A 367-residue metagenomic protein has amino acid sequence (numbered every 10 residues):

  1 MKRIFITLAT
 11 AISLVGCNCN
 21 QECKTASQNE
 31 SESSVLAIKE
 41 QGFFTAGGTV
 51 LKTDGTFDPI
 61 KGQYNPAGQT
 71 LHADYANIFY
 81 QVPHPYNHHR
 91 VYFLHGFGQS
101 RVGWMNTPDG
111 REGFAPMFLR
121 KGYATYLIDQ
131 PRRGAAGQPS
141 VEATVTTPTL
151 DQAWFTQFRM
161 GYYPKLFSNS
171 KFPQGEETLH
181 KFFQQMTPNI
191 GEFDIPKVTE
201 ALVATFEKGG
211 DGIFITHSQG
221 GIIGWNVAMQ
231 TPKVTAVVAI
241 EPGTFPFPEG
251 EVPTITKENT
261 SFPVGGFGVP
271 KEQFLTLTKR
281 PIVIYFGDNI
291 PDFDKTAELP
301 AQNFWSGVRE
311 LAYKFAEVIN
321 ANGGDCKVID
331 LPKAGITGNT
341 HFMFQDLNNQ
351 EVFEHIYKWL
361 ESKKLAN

Functional and structural regions predicted by a protein language model:
V15-N18: C-terminal motif of bacterial Sec signal peptides marking the signal peptidase cleavage site
N29-Y86: N-terminal cap/lid segment of alpha/beta-hydrolase-fold proteins
P85-M160, D294, E298-Q302: Short, surface-exposed "cap/lid" segments of acyl-processing enzymes
E192-G212: Conserved acidic catalytic loop of the alpha/beta-hydrolase fold
I215-G224: Gly/Ala-rich beta-loop-alpha elbow adjacent to hydrolase catalytic centers
P232-P248: A conserved short beta-strand
T244-N322, K327-I329: The feature captures the conserved acid-bearing segment of alpha/beta-hydrolase catalytic domains
G338, F342-N367: Catalytic active-site module of serine/aspartate enzymes centered on a nucleophile-bearing elbow/loop
